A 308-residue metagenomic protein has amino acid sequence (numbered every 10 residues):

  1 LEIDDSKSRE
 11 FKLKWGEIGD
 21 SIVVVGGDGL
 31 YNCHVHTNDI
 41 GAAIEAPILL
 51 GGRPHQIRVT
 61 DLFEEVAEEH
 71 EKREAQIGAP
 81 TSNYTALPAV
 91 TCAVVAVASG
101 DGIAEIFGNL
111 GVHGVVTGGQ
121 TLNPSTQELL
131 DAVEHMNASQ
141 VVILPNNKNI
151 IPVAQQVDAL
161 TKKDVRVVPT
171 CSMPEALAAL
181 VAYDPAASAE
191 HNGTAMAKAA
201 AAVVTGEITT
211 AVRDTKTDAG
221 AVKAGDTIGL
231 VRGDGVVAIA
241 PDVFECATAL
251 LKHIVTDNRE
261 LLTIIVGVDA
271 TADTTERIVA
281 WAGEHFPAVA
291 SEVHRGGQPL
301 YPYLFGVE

Functional and structural regions predicted by a protein language model:
L1-E308: N-terminal loops that bind phosphate or other acidic moieties and the adjacent beta-alpha structural core
